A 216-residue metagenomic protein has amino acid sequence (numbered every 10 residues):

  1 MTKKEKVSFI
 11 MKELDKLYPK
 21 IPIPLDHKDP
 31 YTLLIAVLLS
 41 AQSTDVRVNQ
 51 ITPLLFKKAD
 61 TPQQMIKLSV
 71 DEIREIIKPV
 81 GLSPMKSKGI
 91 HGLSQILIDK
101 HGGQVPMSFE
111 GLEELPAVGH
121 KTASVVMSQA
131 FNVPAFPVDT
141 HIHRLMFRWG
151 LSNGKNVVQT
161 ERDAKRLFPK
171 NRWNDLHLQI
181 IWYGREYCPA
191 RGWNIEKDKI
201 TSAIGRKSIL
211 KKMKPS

Functional and structural regions predicted by a protein language model:
T2-S216: Catalytic cores of DNA base-excision repair glycosylases
